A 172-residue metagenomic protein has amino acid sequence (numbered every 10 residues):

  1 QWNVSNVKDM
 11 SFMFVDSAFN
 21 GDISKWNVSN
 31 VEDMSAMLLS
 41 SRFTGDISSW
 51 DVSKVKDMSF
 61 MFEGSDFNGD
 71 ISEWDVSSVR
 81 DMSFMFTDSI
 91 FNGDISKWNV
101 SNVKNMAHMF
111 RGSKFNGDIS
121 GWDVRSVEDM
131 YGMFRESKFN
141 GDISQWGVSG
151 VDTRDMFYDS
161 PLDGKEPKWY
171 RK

Functional and structural regions predicted by a protein language model:
Q1-K172: Negatively charged
